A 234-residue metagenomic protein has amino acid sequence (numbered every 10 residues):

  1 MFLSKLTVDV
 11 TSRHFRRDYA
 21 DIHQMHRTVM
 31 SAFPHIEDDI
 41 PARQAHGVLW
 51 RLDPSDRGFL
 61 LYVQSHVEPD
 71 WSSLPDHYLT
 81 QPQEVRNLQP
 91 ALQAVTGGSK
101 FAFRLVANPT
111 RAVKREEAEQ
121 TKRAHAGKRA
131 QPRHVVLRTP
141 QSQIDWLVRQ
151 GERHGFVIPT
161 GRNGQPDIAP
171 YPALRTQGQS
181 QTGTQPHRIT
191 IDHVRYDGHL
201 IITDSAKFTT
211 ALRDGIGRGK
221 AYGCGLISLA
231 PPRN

Functional and structural regions predicted by a protein language model:
M1-N234: RNA-interacting cores
